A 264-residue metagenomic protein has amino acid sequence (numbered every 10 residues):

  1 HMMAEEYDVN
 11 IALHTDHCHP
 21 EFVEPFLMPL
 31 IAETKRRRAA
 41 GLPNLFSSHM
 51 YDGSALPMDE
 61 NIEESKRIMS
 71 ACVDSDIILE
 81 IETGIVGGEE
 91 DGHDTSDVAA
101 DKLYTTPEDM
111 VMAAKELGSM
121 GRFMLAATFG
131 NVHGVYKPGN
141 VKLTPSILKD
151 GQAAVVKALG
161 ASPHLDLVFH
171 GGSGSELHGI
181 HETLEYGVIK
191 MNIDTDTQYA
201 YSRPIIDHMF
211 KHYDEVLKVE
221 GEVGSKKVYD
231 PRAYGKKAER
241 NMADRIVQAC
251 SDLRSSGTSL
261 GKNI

Functional and structural regions predicted by a protein language model:
H1-D8, P20-H164, L177-E182, Y186: Alpha/beta enzyme core
L13-T15, R203: Glycine-rich nucleotide/cofactor/substrate-binding loop typically near the N-terminus or early in the first domain
H14, E80-E82, V168: Generic enzyme active-site microenvironment
T15, S54, A99-K102, K137-N140 (+3 more regions): Glycine- and other small-residue-rich loops at beta-strand/loop junctions that grip anionic moieties
D109-M112, P204, N241: Exposed alpha-helical structural elements
E116, P204, H208, D252: Residues that form generic nucleotide/phosphate-binding pockets
K137, I147, G151-Q152, V156-Y229 (+1 more regions): Catalytic-face loop-and-helix region of soluble metabolic enzyme cores
K211-I264: Extended, intrinsically disordered, low-complexity segments
